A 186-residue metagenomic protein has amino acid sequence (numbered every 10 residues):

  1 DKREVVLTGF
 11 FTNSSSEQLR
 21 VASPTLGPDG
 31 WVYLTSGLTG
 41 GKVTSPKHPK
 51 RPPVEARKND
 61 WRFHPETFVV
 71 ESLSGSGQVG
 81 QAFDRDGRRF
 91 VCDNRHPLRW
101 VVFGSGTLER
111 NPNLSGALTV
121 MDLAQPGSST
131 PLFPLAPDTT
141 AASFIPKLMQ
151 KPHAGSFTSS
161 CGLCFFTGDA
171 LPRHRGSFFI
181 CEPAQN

Functional and structural regions predicted by a protein language model:
D1-N186: Beta-propeller domains with acidic blade repeats across secreted/periplasmic ectodomains and cytosolic WD/CNH propellers
